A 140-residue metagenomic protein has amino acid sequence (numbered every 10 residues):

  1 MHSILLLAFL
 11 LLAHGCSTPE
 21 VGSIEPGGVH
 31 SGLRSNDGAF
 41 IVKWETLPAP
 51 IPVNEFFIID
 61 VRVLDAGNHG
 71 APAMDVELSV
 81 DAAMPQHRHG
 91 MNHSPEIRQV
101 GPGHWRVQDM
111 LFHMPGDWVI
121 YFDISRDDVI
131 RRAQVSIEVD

Functional and structural regions predicted by a protein language model:
S3-H14: Bacterial N-terminal signal peptides
C16-D140: Intrinsically disordered, low-complexity terminal tails/loops enriched in metal-binding residues
